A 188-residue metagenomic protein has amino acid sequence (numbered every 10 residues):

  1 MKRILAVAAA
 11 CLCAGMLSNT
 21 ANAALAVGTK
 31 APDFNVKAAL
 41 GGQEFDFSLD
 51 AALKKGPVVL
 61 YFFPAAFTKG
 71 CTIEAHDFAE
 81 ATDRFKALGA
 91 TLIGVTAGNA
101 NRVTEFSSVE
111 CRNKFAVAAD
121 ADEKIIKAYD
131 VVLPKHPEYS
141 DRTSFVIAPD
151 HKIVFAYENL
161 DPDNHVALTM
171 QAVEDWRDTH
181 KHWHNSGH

Functional and structural regions predicted by a protein language model:
M1-A8: Bacterial N-terminal signal peptides that target proteins for export
C11-A38, H184-H188: N-proximal helix/coil linker or "cap" segments that precede and/or mark the start of modular domains
P32, P57, D141-T143: Short loop/turn microsegments at loop-to-beta-strand junctions
N35-P57: A short beta-strand-turn-helix
L49-H76: Short active-site neighborhood of thiol/selenol oxidoreductases, capturing the structured segment around
T72-R112, E123-I125: Structural microenvironment flanking redox-active thiols in thiol-disulfide oxidoreductases
N113-F115, L133-F145: Structural micro-motif
D141-H188: Thiol-/selenol-based redox modules, centered on thioredoxin-like and closely related oxidoreductase domains
